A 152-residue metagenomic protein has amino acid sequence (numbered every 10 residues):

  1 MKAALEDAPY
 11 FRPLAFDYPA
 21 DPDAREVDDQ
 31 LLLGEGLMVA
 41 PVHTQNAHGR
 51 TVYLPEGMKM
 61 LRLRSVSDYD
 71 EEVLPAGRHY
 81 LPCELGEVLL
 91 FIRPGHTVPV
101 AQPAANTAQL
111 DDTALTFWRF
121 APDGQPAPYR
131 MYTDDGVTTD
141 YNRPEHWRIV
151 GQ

Functional and structural regions predicted by a protein language model:
M1-G151: Catalytic core of carbohydrate-active enzymes
